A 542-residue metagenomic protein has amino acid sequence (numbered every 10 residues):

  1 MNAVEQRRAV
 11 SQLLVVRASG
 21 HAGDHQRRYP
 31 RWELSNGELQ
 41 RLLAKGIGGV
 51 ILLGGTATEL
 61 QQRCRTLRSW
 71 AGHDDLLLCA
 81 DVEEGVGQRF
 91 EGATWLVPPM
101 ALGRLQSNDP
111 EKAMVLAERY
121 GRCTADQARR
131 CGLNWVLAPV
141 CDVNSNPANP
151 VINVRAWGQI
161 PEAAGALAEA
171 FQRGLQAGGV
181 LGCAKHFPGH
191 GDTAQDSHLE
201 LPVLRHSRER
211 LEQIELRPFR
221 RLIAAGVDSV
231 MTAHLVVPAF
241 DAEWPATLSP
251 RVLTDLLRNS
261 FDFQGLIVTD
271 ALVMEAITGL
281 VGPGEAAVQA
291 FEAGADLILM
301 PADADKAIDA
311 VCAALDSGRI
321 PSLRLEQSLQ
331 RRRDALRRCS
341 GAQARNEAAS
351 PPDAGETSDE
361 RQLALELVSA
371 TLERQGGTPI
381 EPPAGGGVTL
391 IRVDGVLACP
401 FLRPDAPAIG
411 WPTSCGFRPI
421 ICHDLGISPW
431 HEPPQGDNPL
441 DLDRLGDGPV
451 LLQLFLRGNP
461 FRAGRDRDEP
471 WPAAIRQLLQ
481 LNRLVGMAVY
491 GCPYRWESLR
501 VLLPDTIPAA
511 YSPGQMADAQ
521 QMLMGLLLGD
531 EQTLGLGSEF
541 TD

Functional and structural regions predicted by a protein language model:
M1-E38, G46, N259, V281-D542: Preference for extracellular/luminal or secreted protein segments
A3, H25-Y29, V50, T56-L76 (+3 more regions): Second-shell residues forming the walls of enzyme active-site clefts
L13-L34, P99-R119, E200-I214, V273-V281: Active-site mouth loops of central-metabolism enzymes
S19, A80-G92, N134-N144, A184-H190 (+2 more regions): Short glycine-enriched loops at secondary-structure junctions
S35-L53, R122-W135: Catalytic domains of carbohydrate-active enzymes, especially glycoside hydrolases
E91-S107, N146-W157, D196-P202: Surface-exposed, active-site-proximal loop segments in enzymatic domains
N108-L133, A224, A286-E292: Alpha-helical scaffold segments that flank or form the walls of functional sites
